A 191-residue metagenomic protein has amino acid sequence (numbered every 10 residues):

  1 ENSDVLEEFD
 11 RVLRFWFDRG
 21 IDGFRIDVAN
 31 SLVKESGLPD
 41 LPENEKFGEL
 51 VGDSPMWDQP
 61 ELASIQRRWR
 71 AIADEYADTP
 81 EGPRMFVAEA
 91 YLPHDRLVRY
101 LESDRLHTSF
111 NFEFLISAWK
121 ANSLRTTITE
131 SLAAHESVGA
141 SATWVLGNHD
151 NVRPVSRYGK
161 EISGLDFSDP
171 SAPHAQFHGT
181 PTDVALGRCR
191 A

Functional and structural regions predicted by a protein language model:
E1-A191: Active-site and adjacent substrate-binding regions of carbohydrate-active enzymes
